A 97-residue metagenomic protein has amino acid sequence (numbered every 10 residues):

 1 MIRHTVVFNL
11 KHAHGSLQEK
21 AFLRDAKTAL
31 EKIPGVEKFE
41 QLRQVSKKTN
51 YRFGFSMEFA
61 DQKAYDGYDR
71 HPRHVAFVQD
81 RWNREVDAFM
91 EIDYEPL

Functional and structural regions predicted by a protein language model:
I2-L10: Active-site-flanking beta-strand signature of metal-NTP-handling nucleotidyl enzymes and homologous cyclase-like
V6, F55-M57: Conserved RNP beta-strands of RNA recognition motif
H14-K20, A64-G67: Short, conserved charged micro-motifs
F22-R24: Charged helix-capping and loop-helix junction motifs
T28-G54: Short, glycine- and small/hydrophobic-rich beta-strand elements in well-ordered beta-sheets
K32, V36, E58-I92: An amphipathic, aromatic/His-enriched active-site/gating alpha helix that lines ligand/cofactor pockets
D93-L97: Short hydrophobic/aromatic patches at helix-to-coil boundaries
